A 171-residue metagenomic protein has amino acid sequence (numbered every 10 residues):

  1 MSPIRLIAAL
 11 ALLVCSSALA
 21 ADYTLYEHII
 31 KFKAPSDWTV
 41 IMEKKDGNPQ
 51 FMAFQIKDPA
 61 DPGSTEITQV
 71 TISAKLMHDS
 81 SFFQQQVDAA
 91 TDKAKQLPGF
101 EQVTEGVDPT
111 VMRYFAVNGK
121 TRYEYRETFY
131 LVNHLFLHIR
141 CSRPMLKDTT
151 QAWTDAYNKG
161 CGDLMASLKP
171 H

Functional and structural regions predicted by a protein language model:
M1-A8: Bacterial N-terminal signal peptides that target proteins for export
A11-A20: Hydrophobic h-region of N-terminal signal peptides that target proteins for export in Gram-negative bacteria
A20-P49: N-terminal "mature-domain start" segment
I29, M77, S81, Q151-K159: Soluble non-cytosolic domains of exported or imported proteins
P35, Q84-V87, T91, N158-M165: Extracytoplasmic/secreted envelope proteins and their assembly/folding machinery, especially bacterial periplasmic
D37-I41, F100-V103, L168: Short glycine-aromatic motifs
K44-H138, M145-T149: Conserved polar/disulfide-associated segments of primarily extracytoplasmic proteins
I139-H171: Surface-exposed amphipathic alpha-helical segments
